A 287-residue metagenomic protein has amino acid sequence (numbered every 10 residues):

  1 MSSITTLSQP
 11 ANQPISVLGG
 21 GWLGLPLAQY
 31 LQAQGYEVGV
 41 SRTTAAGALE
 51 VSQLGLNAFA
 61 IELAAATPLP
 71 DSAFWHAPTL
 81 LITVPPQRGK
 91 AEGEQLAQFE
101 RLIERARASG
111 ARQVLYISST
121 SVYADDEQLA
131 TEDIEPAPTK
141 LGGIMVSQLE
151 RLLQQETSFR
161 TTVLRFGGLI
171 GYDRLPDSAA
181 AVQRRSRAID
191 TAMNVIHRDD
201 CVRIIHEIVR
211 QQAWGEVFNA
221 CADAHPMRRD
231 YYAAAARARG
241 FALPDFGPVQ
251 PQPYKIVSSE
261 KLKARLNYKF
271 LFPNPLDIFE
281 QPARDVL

Functional and structural regions predicted by a protein language model:
P14-G19: Conserved N-terminal Rossmann-fold NAD(P)-binding element of oxidoreductases
G24-L25: N-terminal Rossmann-fold NAD(P) dinucleotide-binding loop
I61-A64, Q250-L287: C-terminal amphipathic/interface module of NAD(P)-dependent oxidoreductases and related NAD-binding regulators
W75-L115, Q148: NAD(P)-cofactor binding segment of oxidoreductase domains
E100-T139: Conserved Rossmann-fold NAD(P)-dependent oxidoreductase catalytic core, especially the SDR/UDP-sugar
Q148-Y172: Conserved beta-loop-beta element that borders a ligand/cofactor-binding pocket
R165-F166, L175-S178, R185-V209: Substrate-positioning beta->alpha
V202-S259: Mid/C-terminal beta-alpha module of Rossmann-like enzyme folds, strongest in SDR-family dehydrogenases/epimerases
